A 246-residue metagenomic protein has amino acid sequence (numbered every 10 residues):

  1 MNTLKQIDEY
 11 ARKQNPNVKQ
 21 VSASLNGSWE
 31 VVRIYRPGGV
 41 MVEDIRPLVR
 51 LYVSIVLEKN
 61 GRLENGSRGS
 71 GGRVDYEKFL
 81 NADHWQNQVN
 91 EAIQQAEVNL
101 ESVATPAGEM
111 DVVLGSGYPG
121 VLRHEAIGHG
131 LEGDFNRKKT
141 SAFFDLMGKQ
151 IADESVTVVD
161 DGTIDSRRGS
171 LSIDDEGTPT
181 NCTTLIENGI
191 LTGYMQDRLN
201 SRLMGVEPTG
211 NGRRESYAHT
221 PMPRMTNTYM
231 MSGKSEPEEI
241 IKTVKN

Functional and structural regions predicted by a protein language model:
M1-N246: N-terminal small-residue-enriched
